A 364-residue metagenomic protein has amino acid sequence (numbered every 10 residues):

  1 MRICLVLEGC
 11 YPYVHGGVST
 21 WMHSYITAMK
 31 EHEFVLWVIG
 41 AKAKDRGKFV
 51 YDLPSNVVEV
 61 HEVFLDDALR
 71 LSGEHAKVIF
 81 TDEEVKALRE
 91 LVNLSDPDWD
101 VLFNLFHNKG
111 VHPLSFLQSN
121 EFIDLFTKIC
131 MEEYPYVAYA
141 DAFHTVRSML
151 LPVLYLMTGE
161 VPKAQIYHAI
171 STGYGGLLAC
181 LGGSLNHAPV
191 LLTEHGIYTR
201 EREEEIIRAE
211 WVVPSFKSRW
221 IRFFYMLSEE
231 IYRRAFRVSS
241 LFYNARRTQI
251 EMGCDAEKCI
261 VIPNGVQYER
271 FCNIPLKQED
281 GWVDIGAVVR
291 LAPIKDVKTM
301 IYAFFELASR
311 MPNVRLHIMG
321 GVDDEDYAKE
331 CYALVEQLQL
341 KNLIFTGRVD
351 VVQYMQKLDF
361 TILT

Functional and structural regions predicted by a protein language model:
M1-F126, C130: N-terminal subdomain of nucleotide-sugar transferases
N93, T158-G175, L185-L191, H195 (+1 more regions): Short N-terminal targeting/anchoring amphipathic segment
V153-K163, S184-L185, I197-Y198, S215-V238: Membrane-proximal helix-turn-helix segments that form the acceptor-binding/catalytic region of lipid-linked
Q165, F236, Q356-T364: Acidic donor-binding loop of glycosyltransferase active sites
E230-R233, F305, K329-E330, G347-F360: Short acidic alpha-helix that forms the nucleotide-activated donor recognition element in Leloir-type transferases
N244, G265: Carbohydrate-associated surface elements
P275-E306, H317: Conserved donor-binding/catalytic core segment of Leloir-type glycosyltransferases
H317-M319, A328-V349, F360: Nucleotide-activated donor-binding/catalytic signature segment of Leloir-type glycosyltransferases, i.e., the conserved
